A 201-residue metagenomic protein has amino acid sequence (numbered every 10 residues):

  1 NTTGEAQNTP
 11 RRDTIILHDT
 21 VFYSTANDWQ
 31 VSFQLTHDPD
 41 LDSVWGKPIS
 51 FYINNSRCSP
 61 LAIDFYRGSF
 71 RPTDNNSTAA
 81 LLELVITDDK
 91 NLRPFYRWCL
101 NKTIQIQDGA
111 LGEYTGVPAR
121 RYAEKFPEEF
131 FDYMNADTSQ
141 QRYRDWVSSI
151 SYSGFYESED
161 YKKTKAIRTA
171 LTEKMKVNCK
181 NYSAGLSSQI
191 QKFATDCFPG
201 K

Functional and structural regions predicted by a protein language model:
D13-T14, D19-T20, S43, T138: Coil residues (strongly favoring Ser/Thr
F22-D38: N-terminal leader/linker segments that initiate helical-solenoid repeat arrays
A26-Q30, D42-I49, C58-D64, L92-N101 (+1 more regions): Amphipathic alpha-helical scaffolding segments comprising HEAT/armadillo-like alpha-solenoid repeats
D38, I63-F70: Alpha-helical scaffold segments
K47-S50, R67-S69, T78-D88, K102 (+2 more regions): Structural detector for internal amphipathic alpha-helices that build alpha-solenoid repeat scaffolds
S59, R71-T78, D88-R93, D108 (+4 more regions): Solvent-exposed, acidic/flexible segments
D108-K201: Extended alpha-helical scaffolding segments
